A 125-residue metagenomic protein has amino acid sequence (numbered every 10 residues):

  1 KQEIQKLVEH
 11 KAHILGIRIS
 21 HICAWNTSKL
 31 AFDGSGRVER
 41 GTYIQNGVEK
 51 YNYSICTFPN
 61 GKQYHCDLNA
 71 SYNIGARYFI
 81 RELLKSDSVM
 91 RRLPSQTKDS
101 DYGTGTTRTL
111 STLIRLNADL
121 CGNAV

Functional and structural regions predicted by a protein language model:
Q2-V125: Positively charged, low-complexity nucleic-acid-binding target-recognition regions
